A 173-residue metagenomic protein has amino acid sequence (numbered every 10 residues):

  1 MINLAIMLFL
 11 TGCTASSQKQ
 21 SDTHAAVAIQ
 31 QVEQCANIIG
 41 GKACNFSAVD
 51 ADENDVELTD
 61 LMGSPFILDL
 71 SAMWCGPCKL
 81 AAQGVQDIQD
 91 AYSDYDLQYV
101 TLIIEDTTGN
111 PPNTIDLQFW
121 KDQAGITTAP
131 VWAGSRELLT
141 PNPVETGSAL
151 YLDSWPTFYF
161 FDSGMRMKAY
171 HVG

Functional and structural regions predicted by a protein language model:
L10-G12: C-terminal motif of bacterial Sec signal peptides marking the signal peptidase cleavage site
T14-S16: Bacterial signal peptide processing site
D22-T59, T128-V131: N-terminal "domain-start" segment that seeds a small globular fold
F46, S154-V172: A short, hydrophobic beta-strand/beta-hairpin element that forms part of a small beta-sheet core
S64-F66, L70-W74, D106, S154: Short pre-active-site segment immediately N-terminal to redox-active cysteine/selenocysteine motifs in thiol-based
S64-F66, L80-I104, D122: Conserved helix-turn-beta segment immediately C-terminal to the redox Cys motif in thioredoxin-like folds
L70-D87, G109: Conserved redox-active cysteine motifs that mediate thiol-disulfide chemistry, especially di-cysteine Cys-X(1-2)-Cys
V100, I115-W155: Short, internal strand/loop/helix patches that form the active-site neighborhood or redox-interaction surface
